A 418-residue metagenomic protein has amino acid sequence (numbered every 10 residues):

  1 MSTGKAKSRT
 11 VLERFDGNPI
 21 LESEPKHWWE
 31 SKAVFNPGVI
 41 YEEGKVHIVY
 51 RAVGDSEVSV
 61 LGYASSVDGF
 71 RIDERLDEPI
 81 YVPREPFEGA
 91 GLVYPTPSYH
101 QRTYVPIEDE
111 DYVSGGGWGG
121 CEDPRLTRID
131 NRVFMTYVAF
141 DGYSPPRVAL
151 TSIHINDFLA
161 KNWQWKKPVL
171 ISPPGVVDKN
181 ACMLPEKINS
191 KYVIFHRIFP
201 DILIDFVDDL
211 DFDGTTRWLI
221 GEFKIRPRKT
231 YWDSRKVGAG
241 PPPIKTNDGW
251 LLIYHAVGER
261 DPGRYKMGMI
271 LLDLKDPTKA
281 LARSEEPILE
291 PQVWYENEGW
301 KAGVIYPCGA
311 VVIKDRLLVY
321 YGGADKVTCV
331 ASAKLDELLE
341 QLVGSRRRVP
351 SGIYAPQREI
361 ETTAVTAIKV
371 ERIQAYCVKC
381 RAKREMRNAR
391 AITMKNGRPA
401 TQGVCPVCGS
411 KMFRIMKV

Functional and structural regions predicted by a protein language model:
M1-K32, N36-G119, R128-C182, E186-R235 (+3 more regions): Beta-rich carbohydrate-recognition and catalytic domains
V39, N388-T393: Short amphipathic beta-strand and strand-loop transition segments with alternating hydrophobic
A310-V312: Electrostatic interaction modules used in gene-expression and signaling proteins
R372-Q374, A400-Q402: Residues immediately within or flanking Cys/His clusters that coordinate Zn2+ in small zinc-binding modules
C377-C380, C405-C408: Short cysteine-rich clusters marking metal-coordination/redox-active sites
R384-E385, M412: Cys/His-rich microdomains that often coordinate metals
A391-T401: Short linker/helix segments within small regulatory modules
M412-V418: A short, surface-exposed beta-strand/turn
